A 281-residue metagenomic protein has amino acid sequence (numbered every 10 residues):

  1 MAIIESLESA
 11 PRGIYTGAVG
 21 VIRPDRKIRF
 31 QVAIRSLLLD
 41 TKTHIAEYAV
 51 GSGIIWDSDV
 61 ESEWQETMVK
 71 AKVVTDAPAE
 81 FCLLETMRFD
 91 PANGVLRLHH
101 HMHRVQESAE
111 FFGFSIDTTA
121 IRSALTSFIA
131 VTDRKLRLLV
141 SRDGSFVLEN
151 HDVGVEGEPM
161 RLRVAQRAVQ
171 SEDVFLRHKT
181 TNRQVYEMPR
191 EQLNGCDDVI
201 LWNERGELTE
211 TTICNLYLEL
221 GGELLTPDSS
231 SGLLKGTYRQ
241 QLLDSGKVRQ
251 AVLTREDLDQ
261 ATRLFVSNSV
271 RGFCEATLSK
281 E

Functional and structural regions predicted by a protein language model:
M1-I14, A18-K27, G51, V60 (+1 more regions): Extended C-terminal subregions enriched in glycine
V32, T41-E281: Helix-start/capping segments and mature chain N-termini
R35: Hydrophobic/aromatic beta-strand elements that line small-molecule binding cavities or substrate pockets in beta-rich
